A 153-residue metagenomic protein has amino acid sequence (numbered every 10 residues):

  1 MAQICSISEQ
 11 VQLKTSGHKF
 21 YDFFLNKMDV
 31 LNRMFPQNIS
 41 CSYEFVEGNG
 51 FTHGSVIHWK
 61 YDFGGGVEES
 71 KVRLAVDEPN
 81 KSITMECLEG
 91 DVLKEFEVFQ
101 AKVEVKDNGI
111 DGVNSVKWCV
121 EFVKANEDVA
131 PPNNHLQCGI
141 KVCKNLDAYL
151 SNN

Functional and structural regions predicted by a protein language model:
M1-T52: Hydrophobic ligand-binding cavity/cleft-lining segments
A2-I4, K106, N133-N153: C-terminal helix/juxtamembrane-tail motif
I4-S6, G54, V67, N80 (+2 more regions): A general secondary-structure signal for short beta-strands and their flanking turns/coil in non-transmembrane regions
E9-V11, E69-V76, F99-D107: Hydrophobic/aromatic beta-strand elements that line small-molecule binding cavities or substrate pockets in beta-rich
G17-H18, G48-F51, A75-S82, E104-S115 (+1 more regions): A short, structured loop/turn motif at beta-sheet edges
F20-F24, L31, I57, L74 (+3 more regions): Hydrophobic pocket/interface hotspot
N32, C41-L93: Glycine-rich portal/gate segments that line the openings of hydrophobic small-molecule binding cavities
T84-K141: Beta-strand/loop substructures that line and gate deep hydrophobic ligand-binding cavities in soluble
